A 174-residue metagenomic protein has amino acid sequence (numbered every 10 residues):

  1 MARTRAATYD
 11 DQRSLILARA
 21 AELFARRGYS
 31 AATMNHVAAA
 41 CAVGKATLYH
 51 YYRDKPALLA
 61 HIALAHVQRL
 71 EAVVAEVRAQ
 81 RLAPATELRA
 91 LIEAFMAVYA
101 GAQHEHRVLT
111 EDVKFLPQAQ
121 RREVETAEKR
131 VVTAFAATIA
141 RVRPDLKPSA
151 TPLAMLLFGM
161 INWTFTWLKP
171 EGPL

Functional and structural regions predicted by a protein language model:
M1-R27, A31-V43, A57-A60: Basic, helix-initiating cap at the start of DNA-binding domains
A6, R13-S14, M34, P56 (+7 more regions): Short, structured helix-loop boundary elements
A42-Y52: Short hydrophobic/aromatic patch on the recognition helix
A57, A100-T133, F165-L168: Short secondary-structure transition hinges
H61, A75-H104, D145, A154-L157: Hydrophobic alpha-helical connector segments
A65-V74, Q118-R143, T151-M155: Amphipathic alpha-helical packing segments from all-alpha helical-bundle domains
R107-T110, R121, E125, A140-L174: Hydrophobic/aromatic-rich alpha-helical bundle segments in the mid-to-C-terminal region
